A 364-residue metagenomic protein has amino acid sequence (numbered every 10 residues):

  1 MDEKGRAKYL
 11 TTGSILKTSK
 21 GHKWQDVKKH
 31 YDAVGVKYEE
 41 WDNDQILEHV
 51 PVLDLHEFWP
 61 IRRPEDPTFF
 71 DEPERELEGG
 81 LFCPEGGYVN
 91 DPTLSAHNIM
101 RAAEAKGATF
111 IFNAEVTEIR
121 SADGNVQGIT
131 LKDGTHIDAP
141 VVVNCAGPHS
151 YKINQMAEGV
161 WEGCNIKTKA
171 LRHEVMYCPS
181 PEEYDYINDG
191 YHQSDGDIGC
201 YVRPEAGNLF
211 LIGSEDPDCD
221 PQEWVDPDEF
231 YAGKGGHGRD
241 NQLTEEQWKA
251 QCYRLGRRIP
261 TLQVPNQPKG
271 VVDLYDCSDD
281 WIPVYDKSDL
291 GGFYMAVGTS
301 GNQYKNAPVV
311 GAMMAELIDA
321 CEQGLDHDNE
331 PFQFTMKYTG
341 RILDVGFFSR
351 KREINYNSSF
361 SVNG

Functional and structural regions predicted by a protein language model:
E3, S19-K106, I111-F112, E118-A122: Flavin (FAD/FMN) cofactor-binding and adjacent substrate-gating region of FAD-dependent oxidoreductase domains
K4-T11, G124-V126, H136-G292: Active-site substrate-recognition segment that forms the wall of the catalytic cavity or substrate channel
K17, I212, A296: Hydrophobic residues at beta-strand termini and immediately following loops that shape nucleotide-binding pockets
S19, A146-G147, V297: Glycine-rich, N-terminal phosphate-binding loop of Rossmann-like dinucleotide-binding domains
E40, D289-G364: C-terminal lid/capping helical subdomain adjacent to the catalytic/cofactor pocket in oxidative enzymes
G87, D197, L274-S278, Y294-A307: Glycine-rich phosphate/pyrophosphate-binding beta-alpha loops
A102-K106, K152, M156, M313-C321: Active-site catalytic microenvironments for nucleophilic, acid-base chemistry
L131-T135: A structured beta-alpha segment of the ubiquitous adenosine-cofactor-binding alpha/beta core
